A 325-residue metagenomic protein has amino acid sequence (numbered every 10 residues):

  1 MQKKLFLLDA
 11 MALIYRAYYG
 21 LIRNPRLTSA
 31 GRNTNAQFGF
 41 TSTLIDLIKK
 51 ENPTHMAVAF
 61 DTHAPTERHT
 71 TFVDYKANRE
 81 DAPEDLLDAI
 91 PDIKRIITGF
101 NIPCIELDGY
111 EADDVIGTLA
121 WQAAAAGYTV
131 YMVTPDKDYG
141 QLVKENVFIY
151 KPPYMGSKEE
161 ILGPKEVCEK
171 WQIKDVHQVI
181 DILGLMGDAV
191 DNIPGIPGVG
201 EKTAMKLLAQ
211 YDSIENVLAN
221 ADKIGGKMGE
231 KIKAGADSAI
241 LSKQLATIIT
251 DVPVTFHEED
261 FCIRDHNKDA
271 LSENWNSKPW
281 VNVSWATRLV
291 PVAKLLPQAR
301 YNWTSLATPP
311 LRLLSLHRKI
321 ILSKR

Functional and structural regions predicted by a protein language model:
M1-A57, D61, E67-F72: Non-catalytic, usually N-terminal nucleic-acid engagement modules in DNA/RNA processing proteins
Q2-K3, R23-L27, A77-F256, K278: Extended two-metal-dependent nuclease catalytic cores across DNA- and RNA-processing enzymes
A12, T62-E67, P83-D92: Short, compositionally biased "basic patch" segments
A12-R16, D138, R325: Short acidic, Gly/Ser-rich segments with clustered Asp/Glu that frequently serve as metal-coordination loops in enzyme
N24-N33, I97-L107, P297-W303, A307-L311: Short, basic, glycine/proline-bearing loop/turn elements
T54-F60, P103-E106, T129-V133, V283-A286: Short glycine-rich phosphate-binding loop at a beta-alpha junction
H55, G109-E111, P135, R312-L314 (+1 more regions): Conserved DEDDh/DEDDy metal-dependent 3′-5′ exonuclease domain
F261, H266-R325: Long, highly charged low-complexity segments
